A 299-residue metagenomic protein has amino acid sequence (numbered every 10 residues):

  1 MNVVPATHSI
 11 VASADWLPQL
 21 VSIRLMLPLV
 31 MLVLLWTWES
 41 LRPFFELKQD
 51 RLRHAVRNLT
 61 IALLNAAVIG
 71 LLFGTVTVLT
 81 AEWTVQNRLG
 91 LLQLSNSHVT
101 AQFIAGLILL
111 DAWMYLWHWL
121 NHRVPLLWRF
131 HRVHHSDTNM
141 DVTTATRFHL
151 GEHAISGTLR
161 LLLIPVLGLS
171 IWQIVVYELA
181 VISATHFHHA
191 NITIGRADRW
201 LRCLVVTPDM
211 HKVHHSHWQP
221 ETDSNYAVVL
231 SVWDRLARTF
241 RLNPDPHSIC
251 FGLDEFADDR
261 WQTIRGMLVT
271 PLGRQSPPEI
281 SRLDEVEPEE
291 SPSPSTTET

Functional and structural regions predicted by a protein language model:
M1-V21: Short, strongly hydrophobic alpha-helical membrane anchors
M1-V4, V30-V33, V68-E82, Q262-T263 (+1 more regions): Alpha-helical membrane-anchoring segments
T7-A14, A81-L94: Membrane-interface helix termini and inter-helical loops of multi-pass transporters
L17-V21, K48-R53, L92-V99, V133-H134 (+1 more regions): Helix-boundary and loop/linker segments of multi-pass membrane transporters
I23-L27, D50-L63: Loop-to-helix transition at the N-terminal end of transmembrane alpha-helices
W36-V56: Membrane-interface helix-loop junction between the first two transmembrane segments
I61-V76, W83, L91-L92, N96-C250: Membrane-embedded catalytic scaffold of the fatty acid hydroxylase/desaturase
H247-T299: A membrane-cytosol interface segment of integral membrane proteins
